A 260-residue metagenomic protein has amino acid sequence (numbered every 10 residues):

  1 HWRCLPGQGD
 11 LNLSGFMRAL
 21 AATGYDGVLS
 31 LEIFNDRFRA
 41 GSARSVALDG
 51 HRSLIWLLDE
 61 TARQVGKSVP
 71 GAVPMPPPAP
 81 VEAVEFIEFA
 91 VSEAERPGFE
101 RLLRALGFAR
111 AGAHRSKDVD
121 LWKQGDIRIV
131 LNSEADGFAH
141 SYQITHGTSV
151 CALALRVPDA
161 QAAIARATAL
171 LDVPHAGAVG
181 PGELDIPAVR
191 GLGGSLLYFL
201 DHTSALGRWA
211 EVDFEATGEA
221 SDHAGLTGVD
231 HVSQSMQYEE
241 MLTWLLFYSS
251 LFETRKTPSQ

Functional and structural regions predicted by a protein language model:
H1-M75: Histidine-acidic metal/acid-base catalytic patches
I33, S116, V179-G180: Residue-level "edge-of-site" marker
F38-G50, K117-E134: Accessory recognition modules or surfaces
W56, G66-G112, K123-A176, E183 (+1 more regions): Glyoxalase I/VOC metalloenzyme domain signal
